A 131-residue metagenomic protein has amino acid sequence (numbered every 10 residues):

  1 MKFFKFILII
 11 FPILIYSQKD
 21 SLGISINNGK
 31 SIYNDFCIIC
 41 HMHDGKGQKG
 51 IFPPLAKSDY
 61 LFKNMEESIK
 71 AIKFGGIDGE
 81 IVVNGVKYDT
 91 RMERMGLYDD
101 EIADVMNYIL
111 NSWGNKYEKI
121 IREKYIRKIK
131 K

Functional and structural regions predicted by a protein language model:
M1-F6: Positively charged n-region of N-terminal signal peptides that target proteins for export
L8-S17: Hydrophobic h-region of N-terminal signal peptides that target proteins for export in Gram-negative bacteria
P12-I13, Y33, I109, K130: Hydrophobic residues within well-ordered, non-membrane alpha-helices that form the packing/core of soluble catalytic
Y16-I32, I51: Electrostatic cytochrome c docking/interface patches
S25-G29, N64, S68, E101: Stable alpha-helical elements in mature extracytoplasmic
G29-H43, V105, I109: The canonical Cys-X-X-Cys-His
I39-E80: A contiguous binding-surface segment within folded domains or other stable secondary-structure elements
K49-A56, G76-K131: Axial heme c-ligation environment in periplasmic c-type cytochrome domains
